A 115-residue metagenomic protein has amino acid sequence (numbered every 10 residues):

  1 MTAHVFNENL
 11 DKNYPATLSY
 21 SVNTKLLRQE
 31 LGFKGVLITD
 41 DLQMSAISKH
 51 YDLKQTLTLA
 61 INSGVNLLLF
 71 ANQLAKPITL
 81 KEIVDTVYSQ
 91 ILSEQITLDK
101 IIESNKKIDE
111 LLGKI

Functional and structural regions predicted by a protein language model:
M1-Q90, Q95-I96: Second-shell residues forming the walls of enzyme active-site clefts
L92-I115: Mid-to-C-terminal alpha-helical segments outside catalytic/metal-binding sites
